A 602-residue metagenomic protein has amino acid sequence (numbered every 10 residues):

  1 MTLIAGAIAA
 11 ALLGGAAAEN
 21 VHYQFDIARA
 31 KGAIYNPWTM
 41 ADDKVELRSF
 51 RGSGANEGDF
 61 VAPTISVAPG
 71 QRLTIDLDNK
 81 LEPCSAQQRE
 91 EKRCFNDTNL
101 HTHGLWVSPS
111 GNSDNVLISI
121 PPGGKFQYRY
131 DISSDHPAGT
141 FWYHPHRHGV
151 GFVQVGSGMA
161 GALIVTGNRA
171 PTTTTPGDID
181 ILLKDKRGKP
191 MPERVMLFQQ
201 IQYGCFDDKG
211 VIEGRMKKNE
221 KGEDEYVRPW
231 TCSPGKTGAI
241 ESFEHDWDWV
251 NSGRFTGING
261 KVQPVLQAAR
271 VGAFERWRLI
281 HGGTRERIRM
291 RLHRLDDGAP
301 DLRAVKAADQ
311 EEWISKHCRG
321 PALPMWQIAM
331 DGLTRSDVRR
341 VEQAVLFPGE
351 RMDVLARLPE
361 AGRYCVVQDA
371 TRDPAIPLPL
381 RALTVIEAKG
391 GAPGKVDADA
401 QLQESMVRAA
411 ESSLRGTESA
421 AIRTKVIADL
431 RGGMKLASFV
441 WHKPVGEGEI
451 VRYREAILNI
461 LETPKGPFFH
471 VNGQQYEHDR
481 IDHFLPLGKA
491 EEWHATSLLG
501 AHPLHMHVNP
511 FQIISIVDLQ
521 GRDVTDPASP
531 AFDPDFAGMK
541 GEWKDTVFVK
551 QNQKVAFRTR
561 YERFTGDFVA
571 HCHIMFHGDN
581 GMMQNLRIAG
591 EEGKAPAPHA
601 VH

Functional and structural regions predicted by a protein language model:
M1-L13: Gram-negative bacterial Sec-dependent N-terminal signal peptides
G15-Q127, K189, D207, E213-W277 (+2 more regions): N-terminal, post-signal-peptide metal-ligating segments of extracellular/periplasmic oxidoreductases, dominated by
A41-D42, S85-S119, L302-E342, R381-L383 (+4 more regions): Active-site pocket scaffolds in enzymes
P63, G124-Y130, E342, E350-V354 (+2 more regions): Short strand-edge motifs at loop-to-beta-strand transitions and within beta-strands of extracellular beta-rich domains
V107-P121, Q202, M216-A421: Histidine- and aromatic-rich segments of cupredoxin/plastocyanin-like copper-binding domains
Y128-K186: Hydrophobic or amphipathic alpha-helical targeting/insertion segments
D131-P137, R357-G362, R560-G566: Short, surface-exposed loop/turn segments at beta-strand-coil junctions that are enriched for proline with nearby
G167-P190, G390-A409, E591-H602: Low-complexity, Pro/Ser/Thr- and charge-rich linker/hinge segments at domain boundaries
